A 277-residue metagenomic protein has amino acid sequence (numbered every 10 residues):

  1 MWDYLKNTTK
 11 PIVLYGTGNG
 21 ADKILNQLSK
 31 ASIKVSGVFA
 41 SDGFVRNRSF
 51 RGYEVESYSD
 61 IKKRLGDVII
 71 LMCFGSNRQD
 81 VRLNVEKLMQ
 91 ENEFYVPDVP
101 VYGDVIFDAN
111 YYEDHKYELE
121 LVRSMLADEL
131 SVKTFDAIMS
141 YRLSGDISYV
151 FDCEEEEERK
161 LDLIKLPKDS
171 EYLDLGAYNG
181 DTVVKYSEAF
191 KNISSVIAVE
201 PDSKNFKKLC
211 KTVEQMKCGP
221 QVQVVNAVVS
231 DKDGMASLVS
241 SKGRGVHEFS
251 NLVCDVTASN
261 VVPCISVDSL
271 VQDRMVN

Functional and structural regions predicted by a protein language model:
M1-A31, V35, S41-N277: Phosphate/nucleotide-binding beta-alpha loop and adjacent structural elements of enzyme active sites
